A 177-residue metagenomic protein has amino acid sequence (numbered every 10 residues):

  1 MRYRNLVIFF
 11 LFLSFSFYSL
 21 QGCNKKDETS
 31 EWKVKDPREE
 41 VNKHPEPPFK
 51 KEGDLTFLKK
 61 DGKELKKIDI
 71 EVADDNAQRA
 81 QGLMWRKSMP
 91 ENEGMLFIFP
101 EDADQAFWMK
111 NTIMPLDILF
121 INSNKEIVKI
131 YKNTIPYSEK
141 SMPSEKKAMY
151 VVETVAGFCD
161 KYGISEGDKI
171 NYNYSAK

Functional and structural regions predicted by a protein language model:
M1-F9: Bacterial N-terminal signal peptides that target proteins for export
F9-F15: Hydrophobic helical h-region of N-terminal Sec-dependent signal peptides in bacterial secretory/periplasmic proteins
F15-F17, D168: Residues in and immediately flanking transmembrane alpha helices
S19-G22: C-terminal motif of bacterial Sec signal peptides marking the signal peptidase cleavage site
N24-K177: Compact, glycine-rich, soluble single-domain proteins
